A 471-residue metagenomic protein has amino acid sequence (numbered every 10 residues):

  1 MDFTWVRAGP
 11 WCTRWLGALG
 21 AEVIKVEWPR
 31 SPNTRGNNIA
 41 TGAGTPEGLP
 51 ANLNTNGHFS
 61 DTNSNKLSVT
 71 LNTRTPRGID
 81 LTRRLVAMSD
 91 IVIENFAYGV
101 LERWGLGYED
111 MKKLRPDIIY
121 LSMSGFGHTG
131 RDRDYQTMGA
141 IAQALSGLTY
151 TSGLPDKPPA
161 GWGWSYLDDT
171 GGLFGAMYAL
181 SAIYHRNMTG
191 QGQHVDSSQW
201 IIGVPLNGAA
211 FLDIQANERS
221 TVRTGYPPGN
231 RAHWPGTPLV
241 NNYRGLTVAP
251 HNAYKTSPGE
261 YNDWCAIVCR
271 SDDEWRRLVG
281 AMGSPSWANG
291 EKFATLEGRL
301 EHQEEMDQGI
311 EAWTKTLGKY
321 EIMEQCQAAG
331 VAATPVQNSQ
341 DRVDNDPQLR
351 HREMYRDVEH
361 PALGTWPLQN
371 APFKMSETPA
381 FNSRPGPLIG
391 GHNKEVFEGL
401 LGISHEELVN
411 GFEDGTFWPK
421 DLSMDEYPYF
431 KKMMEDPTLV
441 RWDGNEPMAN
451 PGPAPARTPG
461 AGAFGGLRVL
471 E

Functional and structural regions predicted by a protein language model:
M1-M188, E395-E471: N-terminal helix-loop segment corresponding to the beta1-alpha1 unit of nucleotide/adenylate-binding folds
P50-A51, F59, V222-L246, I267 (+2 more regions): Short Gly/Pro-enriched turn/cap motifs at secondary-structure boundaries
H128, D156-S165, N187-G203, Y243-R244 (+1 more regions): Conserved Rossmann-fold dehydrogenase catalytic segment
I141, W162-L180, Q199-F211, A249 (+2 more regions): Mid-domain beta-loop-alpha active-site segment that forms a flexible, acidic cofactor/metal-binding surface
K157-L167, S257-N262, T378-P379: Flexible glycine/proline-enriched surface loops and loop-helix/loop-strand junctions
G172-Q193, N207-E218, V279-P285: Oxidoreductase and adenylate-handling cofactor-binding alpha/beta cores
Y243, P250-A333, P347, P379-P385 (+3 more regions): Aromatic-enriched alpha-helical interface/lid elements that frame and gate functional surfaces
A328-S383, F430-M434: A glycine-rich dinucleotide-binding beta-alpha-beta segment and adjacent secondary-structure elements that constitute
